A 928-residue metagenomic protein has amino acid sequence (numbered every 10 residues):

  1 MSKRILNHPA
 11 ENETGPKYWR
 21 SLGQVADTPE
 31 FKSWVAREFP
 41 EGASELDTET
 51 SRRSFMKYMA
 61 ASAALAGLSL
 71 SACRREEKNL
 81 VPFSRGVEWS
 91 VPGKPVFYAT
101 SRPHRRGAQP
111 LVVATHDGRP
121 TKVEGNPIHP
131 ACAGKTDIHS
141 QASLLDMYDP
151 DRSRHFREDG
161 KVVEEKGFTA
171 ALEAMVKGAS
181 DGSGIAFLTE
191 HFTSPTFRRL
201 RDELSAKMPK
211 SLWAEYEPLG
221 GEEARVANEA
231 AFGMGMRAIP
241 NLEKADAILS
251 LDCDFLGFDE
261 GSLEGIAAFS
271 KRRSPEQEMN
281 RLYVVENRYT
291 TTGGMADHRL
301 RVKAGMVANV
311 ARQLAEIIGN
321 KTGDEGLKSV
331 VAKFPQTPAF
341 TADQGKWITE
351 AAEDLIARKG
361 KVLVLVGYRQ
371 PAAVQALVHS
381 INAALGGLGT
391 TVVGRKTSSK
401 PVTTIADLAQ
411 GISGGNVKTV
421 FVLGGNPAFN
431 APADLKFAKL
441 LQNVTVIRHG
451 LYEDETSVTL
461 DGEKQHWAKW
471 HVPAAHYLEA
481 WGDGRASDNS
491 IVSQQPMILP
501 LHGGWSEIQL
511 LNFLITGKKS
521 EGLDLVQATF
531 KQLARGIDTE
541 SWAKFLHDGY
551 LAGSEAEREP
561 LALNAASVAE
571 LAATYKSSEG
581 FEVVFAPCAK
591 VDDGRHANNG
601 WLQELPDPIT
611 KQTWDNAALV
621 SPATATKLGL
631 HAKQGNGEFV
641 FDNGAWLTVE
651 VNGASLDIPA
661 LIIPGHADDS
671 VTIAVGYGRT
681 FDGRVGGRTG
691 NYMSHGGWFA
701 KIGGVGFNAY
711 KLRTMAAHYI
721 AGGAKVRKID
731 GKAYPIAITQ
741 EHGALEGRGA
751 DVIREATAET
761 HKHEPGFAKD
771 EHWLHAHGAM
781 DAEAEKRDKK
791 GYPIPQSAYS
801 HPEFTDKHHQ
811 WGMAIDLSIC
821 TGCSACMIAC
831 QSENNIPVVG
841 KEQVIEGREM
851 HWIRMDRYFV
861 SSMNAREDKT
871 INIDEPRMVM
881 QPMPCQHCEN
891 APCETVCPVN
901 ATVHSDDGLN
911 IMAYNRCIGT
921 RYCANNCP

Functional and structural regions predicted by a protein language model:
M1-T349, E463, C588, R595 (+4 more regions): N-terminal export/assembly segments and adjacent metallocofactor-ligating motifs of anaerobic energy-metabolism
L46, D324, S329, K333-P335 (+2 more regions): N-terminal leader/propeptide and maturation segments of large enzyme subunits in energy/redox metabolism and hydrolases
A186-L188, I248-D252, L363-L365, K418-L423 (+3 more regions): Structural motif
F258-E278, P432-I447, S490-S493: A short, gly/pro- and small-residue-rich
K271, Y452-Q494, M850: Flexible glycine/proline-rich, aromatic-decorated loop/lid segments
H298-I412, Q532-W542, L546, E559: Active-site phosphate/pyrophosphate-binding segments
R358, V364, A372-L377, A384-G387 (+8 more regions): Long hydrophobic segments that form regular secondary structure
Q532-T610: Long, low-complexity segments enriched in small/aliphatic residues
